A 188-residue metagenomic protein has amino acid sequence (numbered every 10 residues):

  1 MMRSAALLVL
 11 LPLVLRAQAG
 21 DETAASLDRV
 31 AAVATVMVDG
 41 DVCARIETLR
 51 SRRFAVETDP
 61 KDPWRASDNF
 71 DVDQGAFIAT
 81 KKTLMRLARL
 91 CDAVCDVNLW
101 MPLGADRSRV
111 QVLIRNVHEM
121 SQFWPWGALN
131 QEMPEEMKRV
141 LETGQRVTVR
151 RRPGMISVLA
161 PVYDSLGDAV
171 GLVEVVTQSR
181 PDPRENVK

Functional and structural regions predicted by a protein language model:
M2-L8: Sec-dependent signal peptide recognition, specifically the positively charged N-region followed immediately by
L8-A17: Hydrophobic h-region of N-terminal signal peptides that target proteins for export in Gram-negative bacteria
Q18-R65: Juxtamembrane extracytoplasmic/periplasmic/luminal helical "stalk" adjacent to the first N-terminal
V33-D41, L87-S108: Short N-terminal helix-loop-first-beta-strand/juxtamembrane motif that initiates sensory/input modules
K81, L113-R152: Extracytoplasmic/periplasmic sensor domains and loops in membrane signaling proteins
P153-P161: A short beta-strand signature within small-molecule sensing/ligand-binding domains used in signal transduction
D164-V173: Short hydrophobic/glycine-rich mini-motifs in sensory/regulatory modules that couple input to downstream signaling
V175-K188: Helix-start (N-cap) segments at beta->loop->alpha junctions that couple sensory/regulatory domains to adjoining helices
